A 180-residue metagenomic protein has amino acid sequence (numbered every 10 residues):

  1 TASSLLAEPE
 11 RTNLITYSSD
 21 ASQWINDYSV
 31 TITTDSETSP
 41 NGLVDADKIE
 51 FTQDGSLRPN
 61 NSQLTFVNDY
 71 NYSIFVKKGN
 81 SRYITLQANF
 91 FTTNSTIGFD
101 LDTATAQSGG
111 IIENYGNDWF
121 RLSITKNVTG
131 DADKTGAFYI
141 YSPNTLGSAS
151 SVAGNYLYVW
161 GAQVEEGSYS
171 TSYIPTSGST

Functional and structural regions predicted by a protein language model:
T1-T180: Extracellular and organelle-lumenal recognition/adhesion modules and their flexible linkers in secreted
